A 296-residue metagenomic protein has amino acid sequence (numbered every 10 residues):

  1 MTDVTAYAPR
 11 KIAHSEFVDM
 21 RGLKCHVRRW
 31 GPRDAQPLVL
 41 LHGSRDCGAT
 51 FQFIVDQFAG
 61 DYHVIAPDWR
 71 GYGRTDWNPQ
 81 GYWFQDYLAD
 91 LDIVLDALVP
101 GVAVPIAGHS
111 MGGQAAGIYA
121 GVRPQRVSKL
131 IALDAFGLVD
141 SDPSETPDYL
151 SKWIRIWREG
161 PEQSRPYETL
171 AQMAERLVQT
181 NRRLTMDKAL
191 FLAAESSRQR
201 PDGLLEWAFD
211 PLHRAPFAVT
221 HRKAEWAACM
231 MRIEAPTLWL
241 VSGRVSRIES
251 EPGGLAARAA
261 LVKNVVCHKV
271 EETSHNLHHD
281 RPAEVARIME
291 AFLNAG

Functional and structural regions predicted by a protein language model:
M1-L38, A59-Y62, V99-V102, G137 (+3 more regions): Alpha/beta-hydrolase fold catalytic core
H26-W77: Conserved HGGG/HGGXW glycine-rich cap/lid loop of the alpha/beta-hydrolase fold
L88-A103: Conserved acidic catalytic loop of the alpha/beta-hydrolase fold
G101-T146: Conserved hydrolase catalytic core segment
L133-P166: A catalytic-pocket lid/entrance helix-loop region that shapes and gates access to the active site across common
P161-T220, C229: Conserved alpha/beta-hydrolase catalytic His-Asp/Glu region
R232-T273: Conserved loop-alpha-helix segment in the C-terminal half of the alpha/beta-hydrolase fold that carries the catalytic
T273-P282, A286: Catalytic histidine-centered segment of alpha/beta-hydrolase-like enzymes
